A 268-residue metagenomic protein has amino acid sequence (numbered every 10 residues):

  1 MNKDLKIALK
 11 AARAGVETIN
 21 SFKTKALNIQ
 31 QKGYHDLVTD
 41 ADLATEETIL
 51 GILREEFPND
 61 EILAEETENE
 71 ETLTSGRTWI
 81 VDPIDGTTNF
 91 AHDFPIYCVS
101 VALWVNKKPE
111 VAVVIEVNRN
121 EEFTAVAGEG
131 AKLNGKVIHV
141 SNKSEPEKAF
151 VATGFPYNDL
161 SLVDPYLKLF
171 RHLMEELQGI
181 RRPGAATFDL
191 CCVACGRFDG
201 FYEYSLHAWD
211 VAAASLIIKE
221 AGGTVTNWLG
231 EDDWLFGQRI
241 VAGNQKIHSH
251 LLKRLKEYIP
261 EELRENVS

Functional and structural regions predicted by a protein language model:
M1-I84, D232, K246, H250-K253 (+1 more regions): N-terminal subdomain of lithium-sensitive/metallo-dependent phosphomonoesterases centered on the IMPase/IPPase/PAP
M1-K10, K168-E175, F188-S268: Oxyanion/phosphate-interacting regions
I19, D42, L53, T87 (+6 more regions): Residue-level signal for inorganic ion chemistry
L43, E47, E66, P83-G86 (+6 more regions): Generic detector of well-ordered alpha-helical packing
N59-E61, V137, G179, D199 (+1 more regions): Residue-level detector of anion-binding/catalytic polar loops
R77-R119: Glycine-rich active-site/cofactor-binding loop and its immediate structural neighborhood
A102-L190, G237-S268: Acidic beta-strand-loop-alpha-helix segment within the catalytic core of divalent metal-dependent phosphate-processing
